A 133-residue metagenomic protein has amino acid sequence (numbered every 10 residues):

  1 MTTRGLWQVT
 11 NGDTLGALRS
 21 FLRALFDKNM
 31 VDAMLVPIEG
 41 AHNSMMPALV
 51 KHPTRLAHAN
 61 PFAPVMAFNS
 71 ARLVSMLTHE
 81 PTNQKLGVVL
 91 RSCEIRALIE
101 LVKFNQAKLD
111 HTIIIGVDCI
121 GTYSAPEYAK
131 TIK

Functional and structural regions predicted by a protein language model:
M1-K133: Iron-sulfur-associated redox domains of electron-transfer enzymes in respiratory and anaerobic energy metabolism
